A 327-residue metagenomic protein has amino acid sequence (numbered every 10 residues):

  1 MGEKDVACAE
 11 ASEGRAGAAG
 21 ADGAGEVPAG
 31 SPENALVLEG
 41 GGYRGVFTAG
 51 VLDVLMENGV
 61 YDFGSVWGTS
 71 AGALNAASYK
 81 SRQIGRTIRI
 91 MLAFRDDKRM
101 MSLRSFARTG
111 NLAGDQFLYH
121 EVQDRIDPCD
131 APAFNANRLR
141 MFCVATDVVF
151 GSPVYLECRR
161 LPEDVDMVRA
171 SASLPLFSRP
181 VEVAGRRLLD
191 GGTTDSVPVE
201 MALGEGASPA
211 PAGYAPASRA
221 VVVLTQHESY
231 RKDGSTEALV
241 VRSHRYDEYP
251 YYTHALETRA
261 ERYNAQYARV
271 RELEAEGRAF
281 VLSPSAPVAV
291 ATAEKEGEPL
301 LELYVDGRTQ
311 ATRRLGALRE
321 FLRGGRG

Functional and structural regions predicted by a protein language model:
M1-T69, A77-G327: Patatin-like phospholipase
